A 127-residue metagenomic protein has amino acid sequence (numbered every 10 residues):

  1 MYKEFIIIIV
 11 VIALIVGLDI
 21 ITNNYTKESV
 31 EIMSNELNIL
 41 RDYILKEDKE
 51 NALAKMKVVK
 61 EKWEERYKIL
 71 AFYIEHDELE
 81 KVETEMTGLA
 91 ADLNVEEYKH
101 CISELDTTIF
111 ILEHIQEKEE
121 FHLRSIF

Functional and structural regions predicted by a protein language model:
M1-N35, I39, M56-F127: C-terminal-biased regions
L45-K46, V95: Charged, alpha-helical scaffolding/interaction elements associated with membrane systems
K49-E50, Y98: TPR-repeat structural position
